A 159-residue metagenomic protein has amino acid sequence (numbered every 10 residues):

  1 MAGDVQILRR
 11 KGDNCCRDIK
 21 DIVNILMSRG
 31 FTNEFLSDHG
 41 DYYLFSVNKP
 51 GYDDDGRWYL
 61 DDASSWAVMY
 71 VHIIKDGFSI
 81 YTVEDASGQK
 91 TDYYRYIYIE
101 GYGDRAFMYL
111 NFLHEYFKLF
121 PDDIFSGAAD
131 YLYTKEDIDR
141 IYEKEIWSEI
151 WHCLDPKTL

Functional and structural regions predicted by a protein language model:
M1-S46: Short, extreme N-terminal segment that most often corresponds to the first beta-strand
K11-C15, G51, G77, G103-R105: Residues that cap or initiate secondary-structure elements
G40-L60: Accessory recognition modules or surfaces
G56-L159: Charged interaction segments
